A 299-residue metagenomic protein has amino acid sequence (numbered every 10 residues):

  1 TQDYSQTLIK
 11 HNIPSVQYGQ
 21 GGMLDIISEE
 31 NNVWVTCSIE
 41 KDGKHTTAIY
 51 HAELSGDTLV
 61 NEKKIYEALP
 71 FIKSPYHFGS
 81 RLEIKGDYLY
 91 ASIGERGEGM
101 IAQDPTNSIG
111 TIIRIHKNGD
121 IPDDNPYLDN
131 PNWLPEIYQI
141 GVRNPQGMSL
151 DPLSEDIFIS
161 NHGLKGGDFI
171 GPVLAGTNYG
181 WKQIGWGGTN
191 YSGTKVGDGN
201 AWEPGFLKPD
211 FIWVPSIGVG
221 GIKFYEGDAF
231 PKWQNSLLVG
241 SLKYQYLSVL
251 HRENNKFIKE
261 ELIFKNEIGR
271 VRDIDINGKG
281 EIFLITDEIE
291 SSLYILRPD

Functional and structural regions predicted by a protein language model:
T1-G99, G147-G163, P215-E253, N277-P298: Acidic, Gly/Ser/Thr-rich repeat motifs that build Ca2+-stabilized beta-propeller blades
N12-S15, W186, E267-I268: Short, acidic/turn-prone active-site loops that include or flank metal/cofactor- and phosphate-binding residues
G21-M23, E95-E261, G269, K279 (+2 more regions): Beta-propeller domain segments
V271-D273: Repeated scaffold domains used in trafficking and secretory/extracellular systems, primarily beta-propellers
